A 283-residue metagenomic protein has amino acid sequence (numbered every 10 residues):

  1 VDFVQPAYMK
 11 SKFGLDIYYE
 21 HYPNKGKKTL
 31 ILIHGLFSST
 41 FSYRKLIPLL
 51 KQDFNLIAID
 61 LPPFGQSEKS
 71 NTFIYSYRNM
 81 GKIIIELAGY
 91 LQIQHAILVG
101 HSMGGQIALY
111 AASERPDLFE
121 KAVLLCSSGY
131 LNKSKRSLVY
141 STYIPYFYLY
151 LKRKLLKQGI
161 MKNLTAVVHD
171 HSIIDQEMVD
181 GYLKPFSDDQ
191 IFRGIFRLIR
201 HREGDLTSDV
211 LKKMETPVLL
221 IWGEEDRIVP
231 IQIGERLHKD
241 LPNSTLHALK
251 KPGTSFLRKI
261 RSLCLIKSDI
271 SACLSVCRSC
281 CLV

Functional and structural regions predicted by a protein language model:
V1-L30, K51-F54, I93-Q94, S268 (+1 more regions): Alpha/beta-hydrolase fold catalytic core
K12-F13, E20-Y22, A58-V99, I266 (+1 more regions): Active-site loop/oxyanion-hole signature of alpha/beta-hydrolase fold enzymes
I17, K133-K135, K154-K213: Conserved alpha/beta-hydrolase catalytic His-Asp/Glu region
H21-Q66: Conserved HGGG/HGGXW glycine-rich cap/lid loop of the alpha/beta-hydrolase fold
G100, G104, A108: Gly/Ala-rich beta-loop-alpha elbow adjacent to hydrolase catalytic centers
Y110-S113, K121-Y150: Flexible "cap/lid" loop of the alpha/beta hydrolase fold
M214, L220-W222, D226: Short beta-strand/loop motif that positions the catalytic acidic residue of the alpha/beta-hydrolase fold
P252-L265: Catalytic histidine-centered segment of alpha/beta-hydrolase-like enzymes
